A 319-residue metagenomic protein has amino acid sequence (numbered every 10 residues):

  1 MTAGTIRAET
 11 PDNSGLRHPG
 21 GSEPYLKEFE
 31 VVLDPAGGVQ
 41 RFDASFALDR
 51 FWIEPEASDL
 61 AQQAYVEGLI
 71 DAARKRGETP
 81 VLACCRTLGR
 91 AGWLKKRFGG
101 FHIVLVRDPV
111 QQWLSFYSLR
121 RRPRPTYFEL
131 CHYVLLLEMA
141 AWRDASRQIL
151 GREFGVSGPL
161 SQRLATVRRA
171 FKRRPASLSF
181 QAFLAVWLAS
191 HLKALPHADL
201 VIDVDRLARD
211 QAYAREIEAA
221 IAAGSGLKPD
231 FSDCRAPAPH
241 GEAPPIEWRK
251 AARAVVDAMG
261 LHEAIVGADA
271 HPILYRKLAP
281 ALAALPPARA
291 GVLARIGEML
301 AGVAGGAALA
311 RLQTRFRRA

Functional and structural regions predicted by a protein language model:
T2-A3, G89-G92, V110-S115, D210-A212: Short catalytic/ligand-binding loop motif for oxyanion handling, primarily in non-cytosolic enzymes, centered on
T2-V81, V156: PAPS-dependent sulfation machinery
R7-A8, D12, R120-P123, A220-I221: Short, hinge-like loop/turn segments at secondary-structure boundaries
D34, D43, E129-S177: Extended, charge-rich helix/loop segments that form flexible, surface "patches" used to engage negatively charged
A83-C85, R97-L119: Conserved phosphate-donor/acceptor-positioning beta-strand/loop module used by diverse small-molecule
R90-R97, K193, E216: A short acidic, amphipathic alpha-helical/loop segment
P123-L136, R249-D257: A polyampholytic, Gly/Pro-enriched intrinsically disordered region
V156-A319: PAPS-dependent sulfotransferases, especially Golgi type II membrane carbohydrate sulfotransferases
